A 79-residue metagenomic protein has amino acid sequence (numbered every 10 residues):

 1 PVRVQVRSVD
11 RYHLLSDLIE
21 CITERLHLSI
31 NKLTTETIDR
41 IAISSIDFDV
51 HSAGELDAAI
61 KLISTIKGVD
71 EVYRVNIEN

Functional and structural regions predicted by a protein language model:
P1-N79: A conserved regulatory-domain signal marking ACT and ACT-like small-molecule sensing domains and adjacent regulatory
